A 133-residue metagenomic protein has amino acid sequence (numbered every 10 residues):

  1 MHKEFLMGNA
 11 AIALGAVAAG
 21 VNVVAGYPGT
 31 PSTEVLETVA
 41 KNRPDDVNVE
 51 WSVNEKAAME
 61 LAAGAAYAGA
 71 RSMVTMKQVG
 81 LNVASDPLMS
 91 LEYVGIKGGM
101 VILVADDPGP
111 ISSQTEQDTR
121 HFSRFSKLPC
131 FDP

Functional and structural regions predicted by a protein language model:
M1-P133: Thiamine diphosphate
